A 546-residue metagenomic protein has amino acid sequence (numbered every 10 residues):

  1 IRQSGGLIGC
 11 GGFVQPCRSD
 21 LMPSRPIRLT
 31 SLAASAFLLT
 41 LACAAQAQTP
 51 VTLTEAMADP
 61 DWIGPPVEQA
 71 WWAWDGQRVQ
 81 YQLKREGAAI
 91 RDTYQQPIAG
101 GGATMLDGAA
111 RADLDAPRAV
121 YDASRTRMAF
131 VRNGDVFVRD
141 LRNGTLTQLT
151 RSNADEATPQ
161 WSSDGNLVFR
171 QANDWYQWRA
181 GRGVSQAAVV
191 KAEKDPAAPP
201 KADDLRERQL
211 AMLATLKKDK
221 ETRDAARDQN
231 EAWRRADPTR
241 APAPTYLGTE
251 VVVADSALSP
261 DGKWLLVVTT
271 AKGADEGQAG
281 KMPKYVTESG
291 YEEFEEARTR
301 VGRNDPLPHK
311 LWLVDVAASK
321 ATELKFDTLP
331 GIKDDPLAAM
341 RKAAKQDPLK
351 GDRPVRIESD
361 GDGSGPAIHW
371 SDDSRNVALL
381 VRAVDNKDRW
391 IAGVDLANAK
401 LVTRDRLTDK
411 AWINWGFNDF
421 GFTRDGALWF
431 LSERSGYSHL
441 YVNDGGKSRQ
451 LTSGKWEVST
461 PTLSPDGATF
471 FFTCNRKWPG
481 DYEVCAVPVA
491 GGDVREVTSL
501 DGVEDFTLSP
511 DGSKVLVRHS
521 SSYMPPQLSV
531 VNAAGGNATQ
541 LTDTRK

Functional and structural regions predicted by a protein language model:
R2, R18, R25-R28: Basic polycationic patches enriched in arginine
S31-A42: Bacterial N-terminal signal peptides
A45-D505, S513-K514, S520-P526, V531: Beta-propeller folds
W312, Q540-K546: N-terminal cap/lid segment of alpha/beta-hydrolase-fold proteins
L528, A538-L541: Blade-level signature of beta-propeller repeat domains, shared across WD40, Kelch, NHL, RCC1 and BNR/Asp-box propellers
